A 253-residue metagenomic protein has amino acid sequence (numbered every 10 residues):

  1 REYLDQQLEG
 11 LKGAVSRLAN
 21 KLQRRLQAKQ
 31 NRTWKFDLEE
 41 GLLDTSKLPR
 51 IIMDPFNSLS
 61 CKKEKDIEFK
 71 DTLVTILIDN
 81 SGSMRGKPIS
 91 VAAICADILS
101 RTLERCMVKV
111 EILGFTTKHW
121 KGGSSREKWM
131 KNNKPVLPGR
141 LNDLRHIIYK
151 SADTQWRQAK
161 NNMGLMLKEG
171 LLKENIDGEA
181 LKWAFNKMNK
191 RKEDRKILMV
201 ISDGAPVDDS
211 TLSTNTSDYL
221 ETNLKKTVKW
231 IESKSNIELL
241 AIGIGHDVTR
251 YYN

Functional and structural regions predicted by a protein language model:
R1-N253: Acidic, glycine-rich A-domain
